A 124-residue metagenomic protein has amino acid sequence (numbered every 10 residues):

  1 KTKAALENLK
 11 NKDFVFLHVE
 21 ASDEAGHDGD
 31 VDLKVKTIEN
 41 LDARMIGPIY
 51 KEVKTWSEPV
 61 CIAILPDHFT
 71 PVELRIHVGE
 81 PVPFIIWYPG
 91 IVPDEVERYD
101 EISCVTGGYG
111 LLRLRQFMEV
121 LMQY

Functional and structural regions predicted by a protein language model:
K1-Y124: Feature captures the catalytic ectodomains and active-site-proximal regions of enzymes that hydrolyze or transfer
